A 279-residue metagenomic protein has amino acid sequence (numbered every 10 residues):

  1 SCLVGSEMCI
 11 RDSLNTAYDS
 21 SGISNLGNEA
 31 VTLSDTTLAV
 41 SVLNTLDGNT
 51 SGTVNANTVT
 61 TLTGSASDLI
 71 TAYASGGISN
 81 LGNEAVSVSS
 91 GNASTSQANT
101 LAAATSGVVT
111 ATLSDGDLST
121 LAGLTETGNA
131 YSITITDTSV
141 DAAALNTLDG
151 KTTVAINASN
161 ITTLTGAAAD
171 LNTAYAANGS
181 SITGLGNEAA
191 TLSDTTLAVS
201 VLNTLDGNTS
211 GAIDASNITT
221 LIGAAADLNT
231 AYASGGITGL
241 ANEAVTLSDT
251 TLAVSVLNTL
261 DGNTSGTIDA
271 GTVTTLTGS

Functional and structural regions predicted by a protein language model:
C2-I10: Short, small-residue-biased leader/transition segments that mark boundaries at the very start of proteins
D12-T61, S67, T71-A85, A169 (+2 more regions): Thr-biased low-complexity repeat/linker tracts and other Thr-enriched repetitive architectures
L38-A39, T53, A93-S94, G107-V108 (+8 more regions): Extracellular beta-strand scaffolds
V42, S96-Q97, G123-G128, T138 (+1 more regions): Intrinsically disordered, low-complexity regulatory segments in tyrosine-phosphorylation signaling proteins
T63, D115-L118, T165, L221-I222: A short, surface-exposed interaction/processing loop segment used at functional sites
